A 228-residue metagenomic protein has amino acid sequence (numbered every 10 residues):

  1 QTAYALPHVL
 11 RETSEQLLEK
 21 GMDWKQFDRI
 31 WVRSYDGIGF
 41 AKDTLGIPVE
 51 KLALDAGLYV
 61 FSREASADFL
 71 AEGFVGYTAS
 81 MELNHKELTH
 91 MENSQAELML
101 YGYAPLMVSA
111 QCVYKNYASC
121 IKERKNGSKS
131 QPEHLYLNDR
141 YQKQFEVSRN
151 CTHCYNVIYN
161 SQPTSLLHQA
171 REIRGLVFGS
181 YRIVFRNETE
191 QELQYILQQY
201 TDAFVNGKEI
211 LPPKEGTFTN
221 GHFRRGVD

Functional and structural regions predicted by a protein language model:
Q1-D68, E72-D228: Active-site pocket-lining/capping segments in soluble small-molecule metabolic enzymes
